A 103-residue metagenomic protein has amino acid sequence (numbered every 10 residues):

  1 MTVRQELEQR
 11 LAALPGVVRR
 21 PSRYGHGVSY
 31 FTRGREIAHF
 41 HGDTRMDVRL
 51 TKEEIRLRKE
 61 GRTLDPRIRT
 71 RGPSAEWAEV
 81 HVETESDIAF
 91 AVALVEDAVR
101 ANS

Functional and structural regions predicted by a protein language model:
M1-S103: Charge-dense, helix-prone N-terminal extensions
